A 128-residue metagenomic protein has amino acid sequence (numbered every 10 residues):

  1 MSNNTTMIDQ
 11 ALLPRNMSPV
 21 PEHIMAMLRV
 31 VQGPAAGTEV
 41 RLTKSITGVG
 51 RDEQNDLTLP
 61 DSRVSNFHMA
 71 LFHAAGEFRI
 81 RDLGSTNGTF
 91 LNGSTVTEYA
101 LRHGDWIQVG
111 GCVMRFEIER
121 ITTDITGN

Functional and structural regions predicted by a protein language model:
M1-P60, F72, T122-N128: Intrinsically disordered, low-complexity acidic Ser/Thr-rich regulatory segments
A36-V113: Forkhead-associated
V113, R120-T123: Conserved nucleotide-binding/hydrolysis micro-motifs of P-loop NTPases
